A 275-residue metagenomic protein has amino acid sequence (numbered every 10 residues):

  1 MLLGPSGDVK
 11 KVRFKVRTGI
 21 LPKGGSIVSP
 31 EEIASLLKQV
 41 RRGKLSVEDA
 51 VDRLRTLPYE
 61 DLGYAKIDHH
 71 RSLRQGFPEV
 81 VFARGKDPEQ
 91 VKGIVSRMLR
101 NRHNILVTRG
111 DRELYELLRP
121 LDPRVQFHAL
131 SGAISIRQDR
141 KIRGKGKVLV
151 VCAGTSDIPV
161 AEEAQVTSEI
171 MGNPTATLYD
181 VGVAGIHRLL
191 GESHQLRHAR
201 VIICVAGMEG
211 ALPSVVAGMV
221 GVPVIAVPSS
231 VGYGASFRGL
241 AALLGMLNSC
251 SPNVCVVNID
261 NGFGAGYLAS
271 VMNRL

Functional and structural regions predicted by a protein language model:
K10-I27: Short, Lys/Arg-enriched N-terminal segments with co-localized hydrophobic residues within the first ~10-30 amino acids
G24-D111, Y115, L121: Long amphipathic alpha-helical segments
E89-V91, D157-E162, I186-H187, A206-V216 (+2 more regions): Short glycine/serine/threonine-rich phosphate/pyrophosphate-binding segments that cradle anionic phosphate groups
S131-S135, P174-Q195, L240-A241, V257: Glycine-rich oxoanion-binding loops at beta->alpha junctions
G144-G185: Glycine-rich phosphate/diphosphate-binding loop of Rossmann-like nucleotide-binding domains
C152, S156, V231-L275: C-terminal binding/interaction regions
G191-S229: Glycine-rich phosphate-binding loop
